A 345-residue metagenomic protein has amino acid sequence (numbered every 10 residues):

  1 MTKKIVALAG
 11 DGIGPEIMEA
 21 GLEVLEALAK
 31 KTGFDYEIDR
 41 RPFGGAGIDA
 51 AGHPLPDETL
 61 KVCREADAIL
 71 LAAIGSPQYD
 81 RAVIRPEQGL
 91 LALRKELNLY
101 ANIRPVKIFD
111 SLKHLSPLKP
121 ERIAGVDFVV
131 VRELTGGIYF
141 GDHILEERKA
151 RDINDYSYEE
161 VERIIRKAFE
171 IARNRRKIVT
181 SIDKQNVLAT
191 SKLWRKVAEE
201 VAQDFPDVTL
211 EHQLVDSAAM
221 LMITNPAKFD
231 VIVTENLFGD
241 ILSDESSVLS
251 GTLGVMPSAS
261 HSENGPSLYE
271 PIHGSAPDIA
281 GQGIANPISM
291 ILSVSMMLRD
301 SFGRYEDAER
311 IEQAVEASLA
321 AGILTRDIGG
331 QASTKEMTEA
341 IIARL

Functional and structural regions predicted by a protein language model:
V6-E23, A27-A29, E147-D216, K228: Glycine-rich phosphate/diphosphate-binding loop of Rossmann-like nucleotide-binding domains
D11-G14, D67, V131, A168 (+5 more regions): Buried hydrophobic positions in well-ordered alpha/beta secondary-structure cores of metabolic enzymes
G21, L25, A198, M290-S301 (+1 more regions): Buried hydrophobic packing segments
G33-D57, M222: N-terminal beta-loop-helix "entrance" segment that forms/cooperates in small-molecule cofactor or anionic ligand
G45-I48, H114, M222-I323: Glycine-rich phosphate/nucleotide-binding loop
D49-N154, L237: N-terminal glycine-rich phosphate/adenylate-binding segment common to multiple enzyme folds
S111, Q213-M220: Short acidic loop-to-helix transition motifs that present clustered carboxylates
T135-S181, Q185-V187, F205, R310-L345: Glycine-rich phosphate/pyrophosphate-binding loop and the adjoining helix
